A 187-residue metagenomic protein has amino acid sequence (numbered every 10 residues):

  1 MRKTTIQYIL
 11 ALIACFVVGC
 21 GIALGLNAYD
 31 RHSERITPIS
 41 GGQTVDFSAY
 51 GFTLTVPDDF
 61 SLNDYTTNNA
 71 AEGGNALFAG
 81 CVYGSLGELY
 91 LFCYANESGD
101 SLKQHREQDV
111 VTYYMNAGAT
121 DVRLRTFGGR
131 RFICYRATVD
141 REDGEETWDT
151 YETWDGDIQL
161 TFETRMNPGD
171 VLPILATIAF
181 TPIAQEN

Functional and structural regions predicted by a protein language model:
M1-R2, T150: Low-complexity intrinsically disordered segments
R2-A76, E163-N187: N-terminal targeting sequences that direct proteins away from the cytosol to non-cytosolic compartments
T66-M166, I183: Conserved polar/disulfide-associated segments of primarily extracytoplasmic proteins
